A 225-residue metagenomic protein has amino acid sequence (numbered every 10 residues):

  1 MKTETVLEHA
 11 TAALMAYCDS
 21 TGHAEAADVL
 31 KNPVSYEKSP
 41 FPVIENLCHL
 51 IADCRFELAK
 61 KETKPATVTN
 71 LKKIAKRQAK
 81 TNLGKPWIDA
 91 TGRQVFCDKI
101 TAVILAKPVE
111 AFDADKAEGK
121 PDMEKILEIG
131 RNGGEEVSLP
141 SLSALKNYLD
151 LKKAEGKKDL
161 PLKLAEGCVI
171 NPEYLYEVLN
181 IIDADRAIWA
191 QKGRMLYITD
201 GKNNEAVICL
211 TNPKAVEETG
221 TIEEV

Functional and structural regions predicted by a protein language model:
K2-V225: DNA polymerase processivity clamps
